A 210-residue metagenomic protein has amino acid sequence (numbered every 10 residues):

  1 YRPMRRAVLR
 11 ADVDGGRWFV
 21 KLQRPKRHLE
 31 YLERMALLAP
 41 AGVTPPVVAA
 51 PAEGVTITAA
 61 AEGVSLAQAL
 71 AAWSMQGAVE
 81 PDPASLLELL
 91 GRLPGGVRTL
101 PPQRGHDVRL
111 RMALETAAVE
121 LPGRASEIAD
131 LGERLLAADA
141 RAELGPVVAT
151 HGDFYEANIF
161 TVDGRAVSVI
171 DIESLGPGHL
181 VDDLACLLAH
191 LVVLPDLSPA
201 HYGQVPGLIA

Functional and structural regions predicted by a protein language model:
M4, G16-T56, V64, A69-R92: A conserved alpha-helical element in kinase catalytic cores
A7-A11, F19, D139-D182: Active-site acidic catalytic loop and adjacent metal/ATP-binding pocket of ATP-dependent phosphoryl transfer enzymes
A39, P94-R98, V192-P195: Protein kinase-like catalytic domain
V55-T56, V64, G152, D182-A189: Feature representing long, continuous alpha-helical segments
A59: Conserved Hanks-type protein kinase catalytic core
R98-G152: An alpha-helical support segment within catalytic cores of ATP-dependent transferases
L184-A210: Active-site activation/catalytic loop segments of kinase-like enzymes and analogous catalytic loops in related
